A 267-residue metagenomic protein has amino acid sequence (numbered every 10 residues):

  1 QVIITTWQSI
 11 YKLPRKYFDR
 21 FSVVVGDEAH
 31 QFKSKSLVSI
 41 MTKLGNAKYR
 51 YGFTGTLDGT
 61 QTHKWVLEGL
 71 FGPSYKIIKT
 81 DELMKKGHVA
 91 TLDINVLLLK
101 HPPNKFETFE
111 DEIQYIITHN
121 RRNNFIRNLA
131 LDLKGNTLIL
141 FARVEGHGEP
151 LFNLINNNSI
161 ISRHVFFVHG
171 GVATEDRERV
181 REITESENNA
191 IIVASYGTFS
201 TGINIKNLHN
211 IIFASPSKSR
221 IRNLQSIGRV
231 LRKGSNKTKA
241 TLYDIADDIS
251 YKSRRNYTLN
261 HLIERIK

Functional and structural regions predicted by a protein language model:
Q1-V23, S34-S39, T198: Conserved helix/coil segment N-terminal to the catalytic DExD/H
I3-T6, K48-G55, I191-S195: Structural recognition of the conserved hydrophobic beta-strand(s) that form the central parallel beta-sheet of P-loop
D19-S22, V193-A194, T201-P216, Q225 (+1 more regions): A short beta-strand element within the Helicase C-terminal
S22-V23, H30-D93: Post-DEXD/H (motif II) to motif III coupling segment of the RecA-like Helicase ATP-binding lobe
G45, D58, N204, K218-S219 (+1 more regions): Arginine/glycine-rich "motif VI" loop of SF2 helicases in the C-terminal RecA-like domain
N104-A142, G146-N157: Conserved interdomain hinge at the start of the Helicase C-terminal
L138, E149-P150, R163-S200: Conserved helicase ATPase core of P-loop NTP-dependent helicases/translocases
R229-R265: Conserved segment of the helicase C-terminal RecA-like domain
